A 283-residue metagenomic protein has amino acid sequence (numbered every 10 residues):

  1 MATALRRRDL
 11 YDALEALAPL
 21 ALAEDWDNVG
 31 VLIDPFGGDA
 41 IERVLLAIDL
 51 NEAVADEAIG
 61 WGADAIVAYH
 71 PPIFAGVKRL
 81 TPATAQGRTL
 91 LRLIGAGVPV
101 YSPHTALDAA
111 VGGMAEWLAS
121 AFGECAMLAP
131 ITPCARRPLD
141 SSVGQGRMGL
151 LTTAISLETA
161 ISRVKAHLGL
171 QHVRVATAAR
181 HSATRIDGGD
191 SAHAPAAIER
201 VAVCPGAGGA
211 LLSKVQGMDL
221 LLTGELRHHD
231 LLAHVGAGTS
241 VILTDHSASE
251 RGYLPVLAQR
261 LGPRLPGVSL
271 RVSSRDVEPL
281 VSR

Functional and structural regions predicted by a protein language model:
M1-R283: Hydrophobic structural segments
